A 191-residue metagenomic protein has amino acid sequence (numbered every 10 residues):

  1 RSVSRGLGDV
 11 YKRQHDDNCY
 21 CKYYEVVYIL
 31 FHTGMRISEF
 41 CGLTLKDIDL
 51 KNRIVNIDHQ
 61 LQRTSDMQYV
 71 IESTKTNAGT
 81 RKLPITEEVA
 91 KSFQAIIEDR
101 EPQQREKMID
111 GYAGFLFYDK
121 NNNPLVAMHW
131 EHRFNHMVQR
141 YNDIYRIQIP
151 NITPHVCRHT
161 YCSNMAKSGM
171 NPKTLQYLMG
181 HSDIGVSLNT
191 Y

Functional and structural regions predicted by a protein language model:
R1-Q14: Single conserved hydrophobic/aromatic residue that forms the stacking wall/gate of nucleotide- or nucleobase-binding
R5, D58, T86, Y118-K120: Residue-level detector of conserved, well-ordered beta-strand and adjacent loop positions that form binding/recognition
K12-Y23, T33, L83, E101-M108 (+4 more regions): Short, basic (Lys/Arg/His-rich) helix/loop patches that form interaction surfaces in the mid-to-C-terminal regions
V27: Short helix- or helix-capping micro-motifs that position conserved polar/aromatic residues at function-defining sites
L30, C41, Q176: The alpha-helix within a helix-turn-helix
T33, G42-P102, M108: Conserved tyrosine-mediated DNA breakage-rejoining catalytic core shared by Y-recombinases
D47-I54, M170-T190: Short, polar N-cap/turn motifs at the start of nucleic acid-interacting alpha helices
